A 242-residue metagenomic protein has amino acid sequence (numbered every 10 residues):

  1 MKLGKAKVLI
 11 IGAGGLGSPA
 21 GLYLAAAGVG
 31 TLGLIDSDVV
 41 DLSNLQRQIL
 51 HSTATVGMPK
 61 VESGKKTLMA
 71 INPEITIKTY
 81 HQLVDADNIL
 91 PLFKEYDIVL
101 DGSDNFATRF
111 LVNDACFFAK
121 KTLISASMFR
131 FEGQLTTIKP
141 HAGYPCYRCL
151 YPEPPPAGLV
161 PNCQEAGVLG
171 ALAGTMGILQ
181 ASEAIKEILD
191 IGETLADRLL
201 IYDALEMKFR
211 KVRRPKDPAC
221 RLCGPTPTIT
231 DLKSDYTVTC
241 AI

Functional and structural regions predicted by a protein language model:
M1-I242: Adenine nucleotide-associated cytosolic modules
